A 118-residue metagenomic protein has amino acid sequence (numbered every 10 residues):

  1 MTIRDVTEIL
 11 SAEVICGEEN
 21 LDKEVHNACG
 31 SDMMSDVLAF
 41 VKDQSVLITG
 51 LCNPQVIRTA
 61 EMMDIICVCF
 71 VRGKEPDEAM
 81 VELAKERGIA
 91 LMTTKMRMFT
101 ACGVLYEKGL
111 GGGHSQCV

Functional and structural regions predicted by a protein language model:
T2-R4, R97: Short, structural beta-strand-to-alpha-helix junction motif
A12-G17: Short secondary-structure junctions
D22-K23, N27, S31-V46, L51-V118: Feature captures the catalytic cores and cofactor-binding loops of soluble hydro-lyases/lyases that act on carboxylate
